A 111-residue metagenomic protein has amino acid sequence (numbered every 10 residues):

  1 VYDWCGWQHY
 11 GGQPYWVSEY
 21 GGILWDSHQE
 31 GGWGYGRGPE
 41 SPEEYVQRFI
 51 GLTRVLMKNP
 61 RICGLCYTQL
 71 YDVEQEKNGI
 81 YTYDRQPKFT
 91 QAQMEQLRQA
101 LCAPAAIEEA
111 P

Functional and structural regions predicted by a protein language model:
V1-Q86, Q93-Q96: Substrate-binding/catalytic cleft of secreted carbohydrate-active enzymes, primarily glycoside hydrolases
R98-P111: Surface beta-strand/loop "capping" patches
